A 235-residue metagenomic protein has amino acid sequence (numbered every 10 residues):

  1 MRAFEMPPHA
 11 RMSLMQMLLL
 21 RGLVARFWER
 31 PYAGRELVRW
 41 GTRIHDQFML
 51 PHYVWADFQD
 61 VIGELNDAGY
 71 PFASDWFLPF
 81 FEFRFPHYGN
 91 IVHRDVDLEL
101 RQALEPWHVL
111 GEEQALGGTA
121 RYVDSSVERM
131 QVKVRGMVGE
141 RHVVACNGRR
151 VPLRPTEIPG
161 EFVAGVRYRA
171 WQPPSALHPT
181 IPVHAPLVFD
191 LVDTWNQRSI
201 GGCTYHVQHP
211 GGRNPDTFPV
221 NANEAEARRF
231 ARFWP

Functional and structural regions predicted by a protein language model:
R2-P235: C-terminal accessory/tail domains of diverse enzymes
